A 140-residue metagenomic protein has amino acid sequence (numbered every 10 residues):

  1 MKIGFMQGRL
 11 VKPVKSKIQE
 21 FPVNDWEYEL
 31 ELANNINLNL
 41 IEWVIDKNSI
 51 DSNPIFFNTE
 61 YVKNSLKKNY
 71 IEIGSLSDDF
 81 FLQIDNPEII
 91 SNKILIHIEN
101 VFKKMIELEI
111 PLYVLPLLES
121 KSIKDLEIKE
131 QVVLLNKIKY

Functional and structural regions predicted by a protein language model:
M1-I106, Y140: N-terminal pre-domain/capping segments
M105-D125: Active-site groove signature of glycoside hydrolases
S122-Y140: Active-site cleft segment of glycoside hydrolase catalytic domains centered on the general acid/base Glu
